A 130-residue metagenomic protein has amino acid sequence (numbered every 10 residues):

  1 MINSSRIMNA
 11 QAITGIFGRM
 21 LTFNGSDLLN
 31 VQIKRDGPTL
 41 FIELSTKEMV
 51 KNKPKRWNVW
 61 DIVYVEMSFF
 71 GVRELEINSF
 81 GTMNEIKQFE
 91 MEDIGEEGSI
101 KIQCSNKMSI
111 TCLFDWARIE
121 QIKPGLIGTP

Functional and structural regions predicted by a protein language model:
M1-P130: Surface-exposed, interaction-prone regions used to assemble/regulate multi-protein complexes
